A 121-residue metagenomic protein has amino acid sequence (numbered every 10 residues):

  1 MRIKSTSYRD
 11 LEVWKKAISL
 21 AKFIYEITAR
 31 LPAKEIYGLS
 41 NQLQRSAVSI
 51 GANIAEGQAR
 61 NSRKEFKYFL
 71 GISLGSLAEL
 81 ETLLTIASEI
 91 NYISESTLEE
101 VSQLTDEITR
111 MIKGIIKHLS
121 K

Functional and structural regions predicted by a protein language model:
M1-K121: Amphipathic alpha-helical assembly/interaction segments
